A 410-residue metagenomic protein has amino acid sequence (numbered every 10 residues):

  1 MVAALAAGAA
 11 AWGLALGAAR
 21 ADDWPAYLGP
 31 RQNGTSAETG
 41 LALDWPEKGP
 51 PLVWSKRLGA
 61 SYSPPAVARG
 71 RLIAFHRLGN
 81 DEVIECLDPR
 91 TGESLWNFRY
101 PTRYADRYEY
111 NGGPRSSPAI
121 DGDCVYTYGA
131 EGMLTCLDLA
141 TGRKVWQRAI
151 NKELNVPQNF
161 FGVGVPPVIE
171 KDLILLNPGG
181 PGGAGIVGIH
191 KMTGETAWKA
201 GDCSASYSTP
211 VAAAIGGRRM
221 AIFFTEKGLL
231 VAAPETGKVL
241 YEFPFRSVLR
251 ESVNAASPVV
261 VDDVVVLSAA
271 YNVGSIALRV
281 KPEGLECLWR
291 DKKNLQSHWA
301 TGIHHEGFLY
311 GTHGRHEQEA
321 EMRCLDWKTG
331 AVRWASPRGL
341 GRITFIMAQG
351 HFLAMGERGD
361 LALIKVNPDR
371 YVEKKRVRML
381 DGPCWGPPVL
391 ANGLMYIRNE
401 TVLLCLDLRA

Functional and structural regions predicted by a protein language model:
M1-V2, A7: N-terminal export leaders
A7-A18: C-terminal segment of classical bacterial N-terminal signal peptides
A18-A410: Noncatalytic, solvent-exposed loop/strand surfaces of beta-propeller-type extracellular/periplasmic domains
